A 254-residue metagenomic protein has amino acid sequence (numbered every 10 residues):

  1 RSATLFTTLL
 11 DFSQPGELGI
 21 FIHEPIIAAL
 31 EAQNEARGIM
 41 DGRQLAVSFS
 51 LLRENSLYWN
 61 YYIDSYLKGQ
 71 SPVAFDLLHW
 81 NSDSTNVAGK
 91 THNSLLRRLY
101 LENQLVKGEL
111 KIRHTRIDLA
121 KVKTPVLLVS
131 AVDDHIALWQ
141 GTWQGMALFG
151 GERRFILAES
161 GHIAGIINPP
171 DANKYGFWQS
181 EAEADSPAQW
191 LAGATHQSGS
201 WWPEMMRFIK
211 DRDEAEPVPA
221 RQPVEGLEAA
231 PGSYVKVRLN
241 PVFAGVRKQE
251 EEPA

Functional and structural regions predicted by a protein language model:
R1-H92, K210-A254: Alpha/beta-hydrolase-fold enzymes
L9, L101, H135, L148-G151 (+3 more regions): Short, well-ordered loop/turn and helix-capping segments at boundaries between secondary-structure elements and domains
N81-I117, T124-P125: Mobile cap/lid helix-loop segments that gate and shape the active-site cleft of serine hydrolases
L96, G145, F149-A184: Catalytic histidine neighborhood in serine/cysteine hydrolases with alpha/beta-hydrolase-type architecture
V122, L128-S130, D134: Short beta-strand/loop motif that positions the catalytic acidic residue of the alpha/beta-hydrolase fold
H135-G141: Conserved alpha/beta-hydrolase "acid-adjacent" motif
A184-M206: A conserved mid-domain beta-alpha-beta active-site/ligand-binding segment of alpha/beta enzyme cores
